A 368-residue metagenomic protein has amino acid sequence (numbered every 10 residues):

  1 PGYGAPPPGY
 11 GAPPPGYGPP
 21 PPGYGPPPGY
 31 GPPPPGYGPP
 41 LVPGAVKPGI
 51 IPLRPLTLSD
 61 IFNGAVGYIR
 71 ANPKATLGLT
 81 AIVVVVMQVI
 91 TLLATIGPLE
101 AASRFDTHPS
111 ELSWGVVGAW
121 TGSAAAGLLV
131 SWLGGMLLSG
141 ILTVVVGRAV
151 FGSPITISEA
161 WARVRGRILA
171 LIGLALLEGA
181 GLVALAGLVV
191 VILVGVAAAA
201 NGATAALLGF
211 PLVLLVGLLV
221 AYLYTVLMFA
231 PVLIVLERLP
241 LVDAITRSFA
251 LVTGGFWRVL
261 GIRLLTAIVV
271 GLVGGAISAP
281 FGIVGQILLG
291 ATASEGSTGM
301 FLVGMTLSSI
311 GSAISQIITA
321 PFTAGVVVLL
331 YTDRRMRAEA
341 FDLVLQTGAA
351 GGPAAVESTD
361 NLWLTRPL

Functional and structural regions predicted by a protein language model:
P1-P52, G351-L368: Intrinsically disordered, low-complexity Pro/Gly-rich regions
Y30, P35-G134, T143, G147 (+2 more regions): N-terminal membrane-targeting/anchoring modules of bacterial envelope and secretion proteins
P34-P52, V117-G152, T156-S158, T204-A244 (+1 more regions): Selective recognition of hydrophobic, aromatic-rich stretches within alpha-helical transmembrane segments of polytopic
G44-T95, L99, L219-S294, T298-G299: Nonpolar helix-loop interface/hinge motif
L58, F62, G118, G122 (+13 more regions): Alpha-helical membrane-protein architecture signal
G64, Y68, G166-L171, A175-E178 (+3 more regions): Membrane-embedded alpha-helical bundles of multi-pass transporters/translocases, especially carrier/permease families
I90-L128, A186-V220, G274-T319: Membrane-helix interface segments in multi-pass membrane proteins
L227-E237, R263-L368: Juxtamembrane transition segments at transmembrane-helix termini in multipass membrane proteins
